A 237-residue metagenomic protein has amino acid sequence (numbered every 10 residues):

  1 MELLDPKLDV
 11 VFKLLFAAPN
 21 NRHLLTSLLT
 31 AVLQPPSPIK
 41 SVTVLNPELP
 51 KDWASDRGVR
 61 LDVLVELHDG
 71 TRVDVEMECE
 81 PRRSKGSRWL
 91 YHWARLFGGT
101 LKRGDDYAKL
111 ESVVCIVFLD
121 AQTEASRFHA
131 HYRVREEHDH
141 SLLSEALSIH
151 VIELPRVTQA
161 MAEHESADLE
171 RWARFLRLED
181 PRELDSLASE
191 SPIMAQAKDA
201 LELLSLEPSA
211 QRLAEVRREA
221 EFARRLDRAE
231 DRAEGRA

Functional and structural regions predicted by a protein language model:
M1-A237: Elongated, amphipathic alpha-helical interaction scaffolds
